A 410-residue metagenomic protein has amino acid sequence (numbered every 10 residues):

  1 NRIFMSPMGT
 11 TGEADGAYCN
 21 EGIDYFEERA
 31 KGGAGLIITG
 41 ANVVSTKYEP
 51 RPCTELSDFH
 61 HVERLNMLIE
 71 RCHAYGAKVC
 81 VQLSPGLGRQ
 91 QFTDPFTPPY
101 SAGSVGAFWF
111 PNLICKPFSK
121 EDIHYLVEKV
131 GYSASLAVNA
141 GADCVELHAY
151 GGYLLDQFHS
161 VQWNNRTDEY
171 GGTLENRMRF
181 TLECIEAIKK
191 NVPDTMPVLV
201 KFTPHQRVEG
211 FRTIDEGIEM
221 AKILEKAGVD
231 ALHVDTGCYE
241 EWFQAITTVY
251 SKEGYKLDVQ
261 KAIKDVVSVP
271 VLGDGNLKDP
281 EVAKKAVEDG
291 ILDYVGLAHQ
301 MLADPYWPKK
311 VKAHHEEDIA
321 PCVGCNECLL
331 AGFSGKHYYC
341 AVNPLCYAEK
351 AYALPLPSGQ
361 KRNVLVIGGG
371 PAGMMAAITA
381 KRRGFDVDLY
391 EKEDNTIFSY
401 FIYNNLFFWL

Functional and structural regions predicted by a protein language model:
N1-I367, P371-R382, N395: Flavin-dependent oxidoreductase catalytic cores
P321-G324, I402-L410: N-terminal glycine-rich dinucleotide-binding loop that anchors FAD/FMN and/or NAD(P) in oxidoreductases
F385-S399: Glycine-rich FAD pyrophosphate-binding loop
